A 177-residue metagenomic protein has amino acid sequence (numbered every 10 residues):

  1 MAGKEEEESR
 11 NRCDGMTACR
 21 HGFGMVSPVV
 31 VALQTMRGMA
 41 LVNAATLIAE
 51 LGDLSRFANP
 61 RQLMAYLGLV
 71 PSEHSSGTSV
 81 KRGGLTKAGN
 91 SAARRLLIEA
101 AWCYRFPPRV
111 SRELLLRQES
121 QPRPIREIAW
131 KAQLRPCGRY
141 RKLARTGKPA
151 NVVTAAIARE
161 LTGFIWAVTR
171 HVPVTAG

Functional and structural regions predicted by a protein language model:
M1-G177: A detector of single, family-specific signature residues that are central to catalytic or substrate-handling motifs
